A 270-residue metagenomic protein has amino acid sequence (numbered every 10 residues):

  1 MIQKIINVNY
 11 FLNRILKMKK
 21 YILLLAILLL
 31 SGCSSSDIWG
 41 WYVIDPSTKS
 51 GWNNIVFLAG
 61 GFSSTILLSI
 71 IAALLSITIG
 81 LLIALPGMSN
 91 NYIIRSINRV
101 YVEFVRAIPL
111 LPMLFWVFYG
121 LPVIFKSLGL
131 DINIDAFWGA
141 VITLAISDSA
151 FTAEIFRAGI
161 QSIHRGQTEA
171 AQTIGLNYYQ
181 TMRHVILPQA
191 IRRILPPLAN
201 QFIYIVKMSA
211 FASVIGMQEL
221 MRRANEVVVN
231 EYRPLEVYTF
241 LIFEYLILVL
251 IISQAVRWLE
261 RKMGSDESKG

Functional and structural regions predicted by a protein language model:
I5-I6, F11, I15, Y21 (+1 more regions): Transmembrane alpha-helices and adjacent helix-loop boundaries
A26-G32: Hydrophobic h-region of N-terminal signal peptides that target proteins for export in Gram-negative bacteria
